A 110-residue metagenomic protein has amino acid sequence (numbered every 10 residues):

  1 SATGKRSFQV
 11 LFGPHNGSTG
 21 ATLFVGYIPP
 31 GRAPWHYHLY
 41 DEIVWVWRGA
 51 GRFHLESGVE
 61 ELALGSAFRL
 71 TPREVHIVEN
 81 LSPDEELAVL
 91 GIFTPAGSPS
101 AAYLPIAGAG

Functional and structural regions predicted by a protein language model:
S1-G20, A102-G110: A short, N-terminal "cap"/entry segment at the start of jelly-roll beta-barrel domains of the cupin/DSBH fold
K5-Q9, L23-H38: Conserved short histidine dyad/triad with adjacent acidic residue
L23, R69, D84-A102: A short hydrophobic beta-strand segment most commonly corresponding to one strand of the jelly-roll/cupin
V25-I28, Y37-L55, I92-P95: Short, conserved beta-strand element in jelly-roll/cupin
S57-R73: Short acidic-glycine-tyrosine-enriched beta hairpin
N80-L81: Asparagine-centered strand-capping/turn motif at beta-strand->loop junctions
